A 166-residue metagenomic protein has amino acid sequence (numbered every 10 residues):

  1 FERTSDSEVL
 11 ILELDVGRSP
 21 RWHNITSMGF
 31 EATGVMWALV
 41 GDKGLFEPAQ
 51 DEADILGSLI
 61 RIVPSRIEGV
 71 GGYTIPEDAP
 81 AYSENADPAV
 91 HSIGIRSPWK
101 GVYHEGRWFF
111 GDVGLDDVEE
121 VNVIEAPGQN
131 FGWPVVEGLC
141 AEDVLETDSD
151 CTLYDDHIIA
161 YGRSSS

Functional and structural regions predicted by a protein language model:
F1-G29: Asp-box/WD-like beta-propeller blade repeats and closely related beta-sheet repeat scaffolds
I25, V35-W37, D42-S166: Beta-propeller domain segments
